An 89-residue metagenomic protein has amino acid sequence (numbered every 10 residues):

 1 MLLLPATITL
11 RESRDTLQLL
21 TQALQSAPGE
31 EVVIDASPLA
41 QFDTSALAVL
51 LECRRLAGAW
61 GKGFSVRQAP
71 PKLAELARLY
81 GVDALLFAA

Functional and structural regions predicted by a protein language model:
M1-S45, L51-A89: STAS-like cytosolic regulatory interaction modules
